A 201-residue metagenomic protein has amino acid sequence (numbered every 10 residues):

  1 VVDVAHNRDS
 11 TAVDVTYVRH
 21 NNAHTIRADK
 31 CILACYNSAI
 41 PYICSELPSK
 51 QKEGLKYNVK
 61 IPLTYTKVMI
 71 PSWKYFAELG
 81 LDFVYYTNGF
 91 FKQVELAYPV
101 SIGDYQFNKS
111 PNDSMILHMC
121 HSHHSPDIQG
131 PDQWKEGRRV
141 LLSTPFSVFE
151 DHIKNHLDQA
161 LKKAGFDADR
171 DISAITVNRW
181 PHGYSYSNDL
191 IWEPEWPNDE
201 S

Functional and structural regions predicted by a protein language model:
V1, A28, I175: C-terminal substrate/ligand-recognition segments
V1-V13: A conserved short coil-to-beta-strand element within the FAD-binding core of flavoproteins
D3, Y42-S45, N155, Q159: Charged/polar, solvent-exposed surface patches and flexible loops
H6, Y57-V59, S110: Sterically constrained small-residue positions within well-ordered secondary structures of folded domains
S10, I61-L63, N112-S114: Short, solvent-exposed loop/turn segments at the edges of secondary structure
T11-V13, H24, S173: Short beta-strand or tight-loop elements that sit immediately N-terminal to catalytic metal-binding acidic residues
T16, N21-N22, R27-Y85: Glycine-rich loop(s) and the adjacent beta-strand/alpha-helix scaffold that form part
Y17-R19, M69, Y75-S201: Conserved flavin/dinucleotide-binding core of flavoenzymes
